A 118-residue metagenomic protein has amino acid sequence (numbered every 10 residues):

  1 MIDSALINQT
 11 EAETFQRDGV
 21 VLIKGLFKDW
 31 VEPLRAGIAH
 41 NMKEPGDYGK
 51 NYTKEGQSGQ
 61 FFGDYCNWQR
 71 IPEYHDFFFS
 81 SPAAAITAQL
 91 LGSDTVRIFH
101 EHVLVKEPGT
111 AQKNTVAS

Functional and structural regions predicted by a protein language model:
M1-R17, I23-S118: Non-heme Fe(II)-dependent double-stranded beta-helix
